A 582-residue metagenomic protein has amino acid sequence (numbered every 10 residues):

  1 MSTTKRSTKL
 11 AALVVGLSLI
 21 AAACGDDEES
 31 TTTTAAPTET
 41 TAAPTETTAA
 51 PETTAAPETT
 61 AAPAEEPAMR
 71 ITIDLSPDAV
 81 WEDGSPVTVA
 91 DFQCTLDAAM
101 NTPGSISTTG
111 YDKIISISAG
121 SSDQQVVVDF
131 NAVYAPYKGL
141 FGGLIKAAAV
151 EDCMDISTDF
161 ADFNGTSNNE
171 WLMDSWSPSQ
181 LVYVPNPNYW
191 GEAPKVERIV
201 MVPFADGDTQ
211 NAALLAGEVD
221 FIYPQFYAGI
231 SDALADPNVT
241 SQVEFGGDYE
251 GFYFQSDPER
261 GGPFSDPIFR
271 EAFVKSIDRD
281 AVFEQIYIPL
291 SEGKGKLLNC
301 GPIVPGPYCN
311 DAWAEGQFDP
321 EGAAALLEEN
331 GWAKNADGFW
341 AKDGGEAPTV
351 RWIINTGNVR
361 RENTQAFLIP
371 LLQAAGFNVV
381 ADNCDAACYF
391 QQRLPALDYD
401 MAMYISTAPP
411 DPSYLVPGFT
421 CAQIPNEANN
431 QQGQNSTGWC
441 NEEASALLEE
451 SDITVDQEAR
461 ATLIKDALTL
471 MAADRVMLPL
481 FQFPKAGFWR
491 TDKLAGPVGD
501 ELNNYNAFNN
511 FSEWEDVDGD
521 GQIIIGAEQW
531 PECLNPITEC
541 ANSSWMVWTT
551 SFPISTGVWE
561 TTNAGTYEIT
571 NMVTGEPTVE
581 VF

Functional and structural regions predicted by a protein language model:
A61-A64, D97, T166-S167, G526-F582: N-terminal lobe/hinge region of extracytoplasmic solute-binding protein
P63, E82, I115, D129-K146 (+8 more regions): Aromatic-rich, solvent-exposed beta-strand/loop patch
R70-D74, P86, Q93, S107-C153 (+1 more regions): Surface-exposed binding/hinge segments that line and control ligand-binding clefts or catalytic entry sites
A98-T108, I115-G120, D174-V184, V200-G261 (+6 more regions): Extracellular/periplasmic solute-recognition and catalytic clefts
P178, P305, A333-A408, S436 (+4 more regions): Ligand/substrate-recognition segments at binding pockets and active sites
E271, F283, A325, A374 (+4 more regions): Extracytoplasmic/peripheral linker and loop segments enriched in polar/acidic and small residues with frequent Thr/Pro
K294-N335, N355-N363, V455, V579: Structural transition elements
W489-I524: Long beta-strand-rich cores associated with HINT superfamily self-processing modules
